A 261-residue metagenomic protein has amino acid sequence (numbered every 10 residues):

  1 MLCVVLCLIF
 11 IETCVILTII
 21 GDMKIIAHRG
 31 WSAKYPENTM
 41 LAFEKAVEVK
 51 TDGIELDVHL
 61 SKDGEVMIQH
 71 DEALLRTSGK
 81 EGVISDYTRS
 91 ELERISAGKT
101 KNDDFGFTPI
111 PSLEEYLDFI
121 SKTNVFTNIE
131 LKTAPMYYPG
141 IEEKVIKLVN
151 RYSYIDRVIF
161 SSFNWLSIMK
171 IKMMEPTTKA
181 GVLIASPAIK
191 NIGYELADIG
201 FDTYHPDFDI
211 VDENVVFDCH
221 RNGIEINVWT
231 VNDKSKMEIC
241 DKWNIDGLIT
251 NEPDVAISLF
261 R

Functional and structural regions predicted by a protein language model:
F10-R261: Phosphate-group recognition and catalysis centered on beta-loop-alpha active-site segments
